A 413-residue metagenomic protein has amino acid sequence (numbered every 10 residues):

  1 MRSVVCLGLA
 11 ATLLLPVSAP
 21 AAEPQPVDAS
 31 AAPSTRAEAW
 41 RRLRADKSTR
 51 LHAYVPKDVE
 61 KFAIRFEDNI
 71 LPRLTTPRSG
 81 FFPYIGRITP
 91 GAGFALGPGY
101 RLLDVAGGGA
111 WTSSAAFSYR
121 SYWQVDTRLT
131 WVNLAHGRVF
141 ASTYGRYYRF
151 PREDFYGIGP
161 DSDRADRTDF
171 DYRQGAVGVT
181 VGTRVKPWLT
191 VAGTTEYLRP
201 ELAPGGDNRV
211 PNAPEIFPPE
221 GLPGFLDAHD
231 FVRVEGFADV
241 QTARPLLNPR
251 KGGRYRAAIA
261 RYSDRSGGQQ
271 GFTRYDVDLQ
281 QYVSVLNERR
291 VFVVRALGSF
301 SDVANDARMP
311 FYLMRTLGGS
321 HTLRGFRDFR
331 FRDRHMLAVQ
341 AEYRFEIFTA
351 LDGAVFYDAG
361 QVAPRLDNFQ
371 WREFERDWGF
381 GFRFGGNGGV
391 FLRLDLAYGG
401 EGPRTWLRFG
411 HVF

Functional and structural regions predicted by a protein language model:
A21-Y144, F217-R250, S320, D333-H335 (+4 more regions): Outer-membrane beta-barrel initiation region
K61, P211-F348, G353-A359, A363-P364: C-terminal outer-membrane beta-barrel translocator/porin domains of Gram-negative envelope proteins and their
P83-R87, S113-F117, A141-R149, Y156-G159 (+7 more regions): Transmembrane beta-barrel strands of outer-membrane/channel proteins
G97-G99, Q124-R128, Q174-G182, T190 (+8 more regions): Membrane-embedded beta-strand positions in outer-membrane beta-barrel channels/transporters
L103, G107, S118-Y122, L134 (+9 more regions): Sequence/structural signature of outer-membrane beta-barrel proteins
Q124-L129, E153-D161, A203-N212, P249-K251 (+4 more regions): Outer-membrane beta-barrel translocator domains and adjoining extracellular loop/strand segments of Gram-negative
A141-T180, G298-L317, L392, L396 (+1 more regions): Outer-membrane beta-barrel translocator/channel fold
G236, F380-N387, G402-F413: Outer-membrane beta-barrel "beta-signal"
